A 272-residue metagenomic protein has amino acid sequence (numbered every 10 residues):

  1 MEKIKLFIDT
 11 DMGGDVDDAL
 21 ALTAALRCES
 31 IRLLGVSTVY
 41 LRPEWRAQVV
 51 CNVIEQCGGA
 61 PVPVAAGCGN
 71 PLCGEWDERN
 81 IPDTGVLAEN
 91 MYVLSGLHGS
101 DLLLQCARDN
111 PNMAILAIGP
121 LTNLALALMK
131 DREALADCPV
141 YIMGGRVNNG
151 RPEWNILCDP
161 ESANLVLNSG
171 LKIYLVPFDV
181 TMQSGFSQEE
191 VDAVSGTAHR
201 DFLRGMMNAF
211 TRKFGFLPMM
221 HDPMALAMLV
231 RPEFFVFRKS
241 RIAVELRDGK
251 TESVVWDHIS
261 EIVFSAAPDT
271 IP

Functional and structural regions predicted by a protein language model:
E2-K3, A47-D109, D269-T270: Metal-dependent C-N hydrolase catalytic cores
E2-L6, L20-C28, R32, L157 (+2 more regions): Conformational coupling and interaction surfaces
E2-Q48, N52, M91-E189: Active-site histidine-anchored catalytic micro-motif
D18, I81-T84, N123, H221: Histidine-centered active-site/metal-ligand motif
L34-G35, V62-P63, I242: Short N-terminal amphipathic alpha-helices
S37-L41, G67-G69, R247: Acidic/polar N-terminal loop/beta-strand segments that form early-domain functional surfaces
V64-L72, M91-H98, G144-N149, L203-F216 (+2 more regions): Short, surface-exposed, charge-dense and proline/glycine-enriched linear segments
D77-G85, E153-C158, V191-D192: Short, surface-exposed amphipathic charged segments that create phosphate/polyanion-binding patches used for binding
